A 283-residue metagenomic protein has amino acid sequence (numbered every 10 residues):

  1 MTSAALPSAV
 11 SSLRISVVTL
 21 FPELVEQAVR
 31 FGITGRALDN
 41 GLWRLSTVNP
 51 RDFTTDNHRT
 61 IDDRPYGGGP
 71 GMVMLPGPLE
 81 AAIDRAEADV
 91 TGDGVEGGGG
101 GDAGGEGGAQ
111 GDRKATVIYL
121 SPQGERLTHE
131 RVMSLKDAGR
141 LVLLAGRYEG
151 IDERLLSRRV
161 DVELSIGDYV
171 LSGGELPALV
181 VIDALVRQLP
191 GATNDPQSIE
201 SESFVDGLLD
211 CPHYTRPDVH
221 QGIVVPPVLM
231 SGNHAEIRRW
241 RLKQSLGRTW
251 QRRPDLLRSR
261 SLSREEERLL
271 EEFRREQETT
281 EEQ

Functional and structural regions predicted by a protein language model:
M1-E87, V95-G97, A235-Q251, D255-R258 (+1 more regions): N-terminal nucleotide/polyanion-binding subdomain common to many enzyme families
S16-V18, S46-V48, T116-I118, L141-V142 (+1 more regions): Hydrophobic/aromatic beta-strand patches that form the interior of the parallel beta-sheet core in alpha/beta enzyme
F53-D56, E125, V170-G173: A short acidic, often aromatic-flanked loop/helix-cap motif at beta-alpha or helix-coil junctions that lines enzyme
L75-R147, E153, P190: S-adenosyl-L-methionine/SAH cofactor-binding core of RNA-modifying enzymes
I151, L155-E202: Structured adenosyl-cofactor binding patch, chiefly the S-adenosyl-L-methionine
L176, Q188-V228: Internal, active-site/partner-interface "lid" segment
L262-Q283: Short, amphipathic C-terminal "tail helix"
